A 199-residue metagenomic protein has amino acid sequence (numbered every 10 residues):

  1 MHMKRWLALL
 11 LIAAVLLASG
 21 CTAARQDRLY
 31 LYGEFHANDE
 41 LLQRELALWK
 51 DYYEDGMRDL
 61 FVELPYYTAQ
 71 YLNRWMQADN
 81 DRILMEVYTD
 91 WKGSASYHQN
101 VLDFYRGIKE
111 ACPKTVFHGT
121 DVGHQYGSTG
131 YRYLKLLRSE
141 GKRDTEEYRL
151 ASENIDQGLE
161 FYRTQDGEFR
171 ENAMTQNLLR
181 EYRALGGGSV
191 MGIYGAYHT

Functional and structural regions predicted by a protein language model:
K4-I12: Sec-dependent signal peptide recognition, specifically the positively charged N-region followed immediately by
A14-Q26: Bacterial Sec-dependent signal peptides at the C-terminal "C-region" and cleavage site
R25-E54: Zymogen propeptides
Q26-R28, G56-R58, L185-V190: Short coil/turn segments at beta-strand junctions that form active-site/ligand-binding loops
H36-D39, Y66-Y67, G123-Q125, A196-T199: Gly/Ser/Thr-rich loops at beta-strand to alpha-helix junctions that form or flank small-molecule/cofactor-binding
A47, Y67-M76: Membrane-embedded segments
D59-Y66: Short internal beta-strands
N73-Y197: A substrate-binding/cap region within the structured catalytic cores of diverse enzymes
